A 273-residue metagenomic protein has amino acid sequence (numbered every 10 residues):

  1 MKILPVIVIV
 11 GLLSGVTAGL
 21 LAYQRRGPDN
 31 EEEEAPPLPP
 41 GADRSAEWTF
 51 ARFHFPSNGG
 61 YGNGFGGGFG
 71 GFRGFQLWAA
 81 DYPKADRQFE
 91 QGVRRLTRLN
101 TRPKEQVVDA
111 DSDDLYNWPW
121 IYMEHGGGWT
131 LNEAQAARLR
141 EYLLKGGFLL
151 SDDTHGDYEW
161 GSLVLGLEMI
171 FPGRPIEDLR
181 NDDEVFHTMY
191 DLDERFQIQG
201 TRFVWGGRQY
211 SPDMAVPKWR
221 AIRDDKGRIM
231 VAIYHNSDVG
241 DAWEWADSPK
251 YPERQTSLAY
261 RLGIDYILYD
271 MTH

Functional and structural regions predicted by a protein language model:
M1-I7: Bacterial N-terminal signal peptides that target proteins for export
I7-G15: Bacterial N-terminal signal peptides
G19-W120, G126-G127, M230, D238-H273: Aromatic-Pro/Gly-enriched surface loop or interdomain linker that acts as a lid/target-recognition segment
G27-E32, N58-F69, E159-G240, E244-W245 (+2 more regions): An acidic, glycine-rich "communication" segment
F50, L115-G161: Short alpha-beta junction capping motif
A85, F89, Q135-R138, E159-L167 (+1 more regions): Stable alpha-helical elements in mature extracytoplasmic
T97, G147, L167-R174, D270: A generic secondary-structure signal for well-formed alpha-helical elements
L99-D109, S151-G156, R174-D182: Surface-exposed patches in mature extracellular/periplasmic domains of secreted proteins
